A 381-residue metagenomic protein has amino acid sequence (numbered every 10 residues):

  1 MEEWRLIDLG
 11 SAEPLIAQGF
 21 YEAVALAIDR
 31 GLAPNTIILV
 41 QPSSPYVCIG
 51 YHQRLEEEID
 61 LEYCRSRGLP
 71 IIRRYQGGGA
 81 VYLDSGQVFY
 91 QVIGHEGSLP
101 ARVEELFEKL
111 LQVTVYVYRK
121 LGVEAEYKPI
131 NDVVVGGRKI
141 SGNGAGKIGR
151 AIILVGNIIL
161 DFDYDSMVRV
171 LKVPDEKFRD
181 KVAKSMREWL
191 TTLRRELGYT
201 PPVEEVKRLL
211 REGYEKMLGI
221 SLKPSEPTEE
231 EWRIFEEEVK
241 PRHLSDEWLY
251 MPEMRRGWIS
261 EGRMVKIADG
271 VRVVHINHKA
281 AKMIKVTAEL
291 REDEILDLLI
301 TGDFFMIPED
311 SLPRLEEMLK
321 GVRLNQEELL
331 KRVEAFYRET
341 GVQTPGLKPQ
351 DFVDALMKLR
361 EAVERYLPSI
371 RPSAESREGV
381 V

Functional and structural regions predicted by a protein language model:
M1-E104: N-terminal lobe of the biotin/lipoate ligase/transferase fold
Q87-N131: Contiguous, small/hydrophobic- and glycine-enriched helical/loop subdomains that border and often "cap" functional
G122-K128, M217-F235, D297, Q326-L330 (+2 more regions): Flexible, glycine/charged-enriched surface loops at secondary-structure junctions
Y127-A145, T228-P241: Beta-rich nucleic-acid/ligand-interaction surfaces
K139-E204: A structural signal for small-residue-enriched, beta-sheet-centric alpha/beta enzyme cores and oligomeric scaffold folds
A183-E226, E236-P252: A conserved active-site cap/scaffold subdomain adjacent to cofactor or substrate pockets
L193, A281-I370: Active-site- and interface-proximal helix/loop "cap" or "latch" segments in soluble metabolic and energy-transducing
F235-E294, R377-V380: Structured beta-strand/loop patches that form or line metal/cofactor-binding pockets in enzymes
